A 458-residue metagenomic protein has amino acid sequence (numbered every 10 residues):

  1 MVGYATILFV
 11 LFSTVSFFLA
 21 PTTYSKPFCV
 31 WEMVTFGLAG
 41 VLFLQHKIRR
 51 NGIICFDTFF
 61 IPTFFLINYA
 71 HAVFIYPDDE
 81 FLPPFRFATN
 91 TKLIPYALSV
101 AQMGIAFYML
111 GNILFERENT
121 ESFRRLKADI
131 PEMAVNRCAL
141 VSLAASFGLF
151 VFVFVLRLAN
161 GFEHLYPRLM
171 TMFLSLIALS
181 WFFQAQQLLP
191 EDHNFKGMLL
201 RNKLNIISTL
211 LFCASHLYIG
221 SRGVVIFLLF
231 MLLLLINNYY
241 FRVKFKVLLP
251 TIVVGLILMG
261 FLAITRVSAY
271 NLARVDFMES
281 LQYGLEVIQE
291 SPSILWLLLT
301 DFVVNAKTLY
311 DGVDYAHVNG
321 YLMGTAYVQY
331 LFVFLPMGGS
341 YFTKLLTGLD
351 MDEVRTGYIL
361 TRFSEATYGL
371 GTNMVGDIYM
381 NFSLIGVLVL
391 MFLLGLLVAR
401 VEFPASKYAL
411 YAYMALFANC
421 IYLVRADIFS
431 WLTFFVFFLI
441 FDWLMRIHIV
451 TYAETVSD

Functional and structural regions predicted by a protein language model:
M1-E118, S122, T209, L228-M259 (+3 more regions): N-terminal "leader" segments that precede or initiate the main folded domain
M1-I7, R50-T63, A134-A139, N194-N205 (+1 more regions): Membrane-interfacial loop-to-transmembrane alpha-helix junctions, especially the N-terminal start
V10-F17, G37-G40, I206-A214, F230-L234 (+3 more regions): Hydrophobic, membrane-inserted alpha-helices
T22-P27, E80-T89, Y108-V243, V247 (+4 more regions): Membrane-embedded catalytic interface detector for glycan/lipid assembly enzymes
F36-L44, I177-D192, V389-V401: Hydrophobic, aromatic-rich transmembrane alpha-helices and their immediate juxtamembrane boundary segments
F87-V100, F162-L174, L370, G376-M380: Short aromatic-rich membrane-water interface segments that cap or initiate transmembrane helices in multi-pass membrane
L217, Y358-D458: Hydrophobic alpha-helical segments
L258-L390: Small-residue-enriched transmembrane helix-hairpin modules in multi-pass membrane proteins
